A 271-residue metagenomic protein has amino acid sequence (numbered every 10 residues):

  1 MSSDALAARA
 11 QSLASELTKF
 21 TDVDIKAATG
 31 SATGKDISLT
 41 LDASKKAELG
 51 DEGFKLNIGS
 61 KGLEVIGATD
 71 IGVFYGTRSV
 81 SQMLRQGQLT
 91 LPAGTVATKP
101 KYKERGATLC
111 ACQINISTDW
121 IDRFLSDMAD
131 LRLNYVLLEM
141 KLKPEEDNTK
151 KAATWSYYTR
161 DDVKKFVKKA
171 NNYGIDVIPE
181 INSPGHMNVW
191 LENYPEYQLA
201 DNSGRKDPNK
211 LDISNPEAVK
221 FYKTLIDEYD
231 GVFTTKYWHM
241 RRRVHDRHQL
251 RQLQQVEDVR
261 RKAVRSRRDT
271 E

Functional and structural regions predicted by a protein language model:
M1-Y102: Contiguous, structured surface segment used for ligand recognition
Y102-E271: Substrate-binding cleft of carbohydrate-active enzyme catalytic domains
